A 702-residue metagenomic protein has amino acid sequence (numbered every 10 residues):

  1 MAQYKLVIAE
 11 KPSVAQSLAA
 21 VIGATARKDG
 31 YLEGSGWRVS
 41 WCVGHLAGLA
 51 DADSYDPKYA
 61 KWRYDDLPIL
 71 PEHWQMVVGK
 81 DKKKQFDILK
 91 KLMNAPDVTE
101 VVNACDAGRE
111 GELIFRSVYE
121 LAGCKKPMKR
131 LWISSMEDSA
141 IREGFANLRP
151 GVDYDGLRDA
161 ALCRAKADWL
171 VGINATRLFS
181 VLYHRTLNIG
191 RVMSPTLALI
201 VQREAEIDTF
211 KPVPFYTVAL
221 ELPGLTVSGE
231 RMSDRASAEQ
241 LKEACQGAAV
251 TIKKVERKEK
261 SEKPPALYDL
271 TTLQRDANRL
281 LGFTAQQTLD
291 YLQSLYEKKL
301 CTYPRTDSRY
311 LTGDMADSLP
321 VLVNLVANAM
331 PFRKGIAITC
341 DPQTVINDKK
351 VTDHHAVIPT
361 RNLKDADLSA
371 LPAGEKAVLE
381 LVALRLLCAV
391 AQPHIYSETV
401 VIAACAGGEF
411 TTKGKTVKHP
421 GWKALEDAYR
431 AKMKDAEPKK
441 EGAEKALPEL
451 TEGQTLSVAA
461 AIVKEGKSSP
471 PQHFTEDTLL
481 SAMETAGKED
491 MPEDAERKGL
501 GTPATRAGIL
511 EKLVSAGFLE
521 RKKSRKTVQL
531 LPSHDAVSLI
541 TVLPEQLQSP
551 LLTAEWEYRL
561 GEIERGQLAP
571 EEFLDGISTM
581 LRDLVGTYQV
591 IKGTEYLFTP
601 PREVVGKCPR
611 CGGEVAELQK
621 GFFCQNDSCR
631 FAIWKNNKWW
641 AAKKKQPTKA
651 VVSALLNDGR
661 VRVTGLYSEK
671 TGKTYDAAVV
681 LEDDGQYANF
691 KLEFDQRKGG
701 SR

Functional and structural regions predicted by a protein language model:
M1-A165, P470: Intrinsically disordered, low-complexity regulatory segments
A2-L6, K28, K82, M93 (+7 more regions): Basic, low-complexity terminal or inter-domain segments flanking catalytic cores
Q3-L6, A104-A107, H184-T186, R257-A266 (+3 more regions): Conserved short loop/turn motifs at secondary-structure junctions
P12-A19, G36-V39, V43, G79-K90 (+19 more regions): Amphipathic alpha-helical transducer elements in NTP-driven molecular machines
P96, D138-L222, R257-S261: C-terminal or mid-to-C-terminal helical accessory/interaction module adjacent to the motor/catalytic core
A236-Y268, Q274: Metal- or metallocofactor-binding catalytic centers and their adjacent structured scaffolds across diverse enzyme
K298-P304: Secretory-pathway/luminal and periplasmic proteins that interact with or process carbohydrate-rich
